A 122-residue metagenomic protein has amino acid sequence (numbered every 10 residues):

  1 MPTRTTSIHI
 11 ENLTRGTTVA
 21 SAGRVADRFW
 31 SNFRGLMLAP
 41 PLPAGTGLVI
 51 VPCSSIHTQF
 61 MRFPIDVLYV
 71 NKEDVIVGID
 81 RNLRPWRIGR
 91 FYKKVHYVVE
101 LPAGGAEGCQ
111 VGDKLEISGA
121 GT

Functional and structural regions predicted by a protein language model:
M1-T122: Compact, glycine-rich, soluble single-domain proteins
